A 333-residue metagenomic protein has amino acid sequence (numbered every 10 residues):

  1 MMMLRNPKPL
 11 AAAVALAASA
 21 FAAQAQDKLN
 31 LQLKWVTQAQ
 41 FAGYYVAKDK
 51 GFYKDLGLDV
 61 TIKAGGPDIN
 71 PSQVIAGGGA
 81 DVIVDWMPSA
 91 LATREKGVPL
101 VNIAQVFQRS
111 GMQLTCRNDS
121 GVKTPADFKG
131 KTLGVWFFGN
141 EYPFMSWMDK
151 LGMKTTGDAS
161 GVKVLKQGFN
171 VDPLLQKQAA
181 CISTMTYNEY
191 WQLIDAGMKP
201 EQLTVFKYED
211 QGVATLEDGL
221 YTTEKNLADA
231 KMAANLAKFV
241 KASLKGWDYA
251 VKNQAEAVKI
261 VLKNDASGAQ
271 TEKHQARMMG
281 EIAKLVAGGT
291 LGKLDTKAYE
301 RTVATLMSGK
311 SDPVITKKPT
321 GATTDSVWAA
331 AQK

Functional and structural regions predicted by a protein language model:
M1-A11: Bacterial N-terminal signal peptides that target proteins for export
A11-S19: Bacterial N-terminal signal peptides
S19-A25: Sec/Tat signal peptide C-region and signal peptidase I cleavage site
D27-G168, P173-Q176, A180-Y187, F206-Y208 (+1 more regions): Short, glycine-/small- and polar/acidic-enriched structural segments that line small-molecule recognition paths
P88-S89, F169-S267: Pocket-lining segment of extracytoplasmic ligand-binding domains
T155-V162, P200-T204, A233, A266-M278 (+1 more regions): Short, surface-exposed acidic
A228-D312: Secondary-structure end/capping motifs
Y299-K333: Conserved C-terminal helix/tail region of periplasmic/extracytoplasmic solute-binding proteins
